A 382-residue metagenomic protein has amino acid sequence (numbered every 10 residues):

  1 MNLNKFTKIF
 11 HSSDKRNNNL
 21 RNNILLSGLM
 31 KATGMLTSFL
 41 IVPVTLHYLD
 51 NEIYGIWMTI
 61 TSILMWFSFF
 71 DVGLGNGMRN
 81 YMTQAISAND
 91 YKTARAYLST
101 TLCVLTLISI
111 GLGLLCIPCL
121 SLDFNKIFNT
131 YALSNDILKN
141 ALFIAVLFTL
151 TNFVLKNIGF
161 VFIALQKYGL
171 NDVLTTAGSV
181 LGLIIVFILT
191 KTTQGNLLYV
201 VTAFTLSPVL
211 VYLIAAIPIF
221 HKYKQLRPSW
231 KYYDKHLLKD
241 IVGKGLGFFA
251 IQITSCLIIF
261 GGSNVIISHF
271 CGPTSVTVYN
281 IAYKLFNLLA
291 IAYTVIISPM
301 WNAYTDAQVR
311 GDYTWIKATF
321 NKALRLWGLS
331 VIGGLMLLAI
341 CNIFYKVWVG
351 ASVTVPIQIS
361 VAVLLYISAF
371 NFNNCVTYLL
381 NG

Functional and structural regions predicted by a protein language model:
M1-K8, L114-C119, F160, A164 (+6 more regions): C-terminal transmembrane helix end/exit motif
M1-L20, D136, L197-V201, A215-F260 (+3 more regions): Interhelical loop/hinge segments that connect adjacent transmembrane helices in multipass membrane
N2-F10, L36, T100-I127, I144 (+4 more regions): Alpha-helical transmembrane segments of multi-pass membrane transport and lipid-handling proteins
L3, N19-Q84, G113, I117 (+4 more regions): Signature of the first transmembrane helix
N18, N51-I56, N89-S99, I110-V146 (+3 more regions): Membrane-interface helix-capping segments at transmembrane helix termini in multi-pass transporters
R21, T149-A177, L198, L364-G382: Membrane-interface junctions at transmembrane-helix termini in multi-pass inner-membrane proteins
K31, F143, D172-K222, I258: Hydrophobic alpha-helical transmembrane segments
I41, V72-A88, A164, Y223-R227 (+4 more regions): Helix-loop junctions and terminal segments of transmembrane helices in multi-pass membrane transport/translocation
